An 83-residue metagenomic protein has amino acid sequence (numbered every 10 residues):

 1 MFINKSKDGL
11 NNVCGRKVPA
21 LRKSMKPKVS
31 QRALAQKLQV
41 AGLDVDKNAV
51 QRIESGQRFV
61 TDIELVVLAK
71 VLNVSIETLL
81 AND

Functional and structural regions predicted by a protein language model:
M1-P27: A short, Lys/Arg-rich alpha-helix, primarily the initiator
F2-D8, K70, T78-D83: Short, charged recognition helix plus adjacent turn of helix-turn-helix-like nucleic-acid-binding domains
R16, R32, N48, D62-L65: Short alpha-helical elements of helix-turn-helix
L21, K37, I53, L79-N82: Amphipathic alpha-helical segments that mediate coupling or scaffolding at interfaces
P27-R52: Short alpha-helical DNA-recognition segment
K37, T61-T78: DNA major-groove recognition helix of helix-turn-helix/homeodomain DNA-binding modules
